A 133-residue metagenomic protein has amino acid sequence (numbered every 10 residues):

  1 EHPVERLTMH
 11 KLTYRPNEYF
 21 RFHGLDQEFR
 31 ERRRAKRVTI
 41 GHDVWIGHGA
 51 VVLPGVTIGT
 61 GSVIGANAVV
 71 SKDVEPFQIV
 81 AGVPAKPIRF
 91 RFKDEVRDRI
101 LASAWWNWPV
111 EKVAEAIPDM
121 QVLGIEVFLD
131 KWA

Functional and structural regions predicted by a protein language model:
E1-P54, V83: Flexible, glycine/small-residue-enriched loop-and-beta-strand segment within the central core of proteins
L7, I88, F128: Short clusters of hydrophobic/aromatic residues that line enzyme substrate/ligand-binding pockets
E31, A104, P109-P118: Leloir-type glycosyltransferase catalytic cores
K36, G41-H42, H48-G49, P54 (+4 more regions): Short, well-ordered coil/turn residues that connect adjacent beta-strands
P76, A81-P84: Acidic, glycine-centered active-site loop in nucleotide-sugar glycosyltransferases
V83-F92, R97: Short, charge-rich, low-complexity interaction segments located in flexible loops at or near secondary-structure
M120-A133: C-terminal amphipathic helix plus adjacent low-complexity, charged tail appended to glycosyltransferase catalytic
